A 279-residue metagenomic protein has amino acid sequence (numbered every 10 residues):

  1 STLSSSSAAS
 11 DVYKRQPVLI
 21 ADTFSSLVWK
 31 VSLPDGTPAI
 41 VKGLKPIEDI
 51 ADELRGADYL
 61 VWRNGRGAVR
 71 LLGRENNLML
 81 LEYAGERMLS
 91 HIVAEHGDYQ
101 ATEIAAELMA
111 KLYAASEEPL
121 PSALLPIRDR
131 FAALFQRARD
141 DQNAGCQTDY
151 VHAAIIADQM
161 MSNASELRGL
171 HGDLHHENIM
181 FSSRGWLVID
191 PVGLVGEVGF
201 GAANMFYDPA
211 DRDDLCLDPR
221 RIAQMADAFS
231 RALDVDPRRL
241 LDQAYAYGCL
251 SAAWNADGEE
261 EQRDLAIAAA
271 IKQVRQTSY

Functional and structural regions predicted by a protein language model:
T2-S4, A8-Y13: Short, small-residue-biased leader/transition segments that mark boundaries at the very start of proteins
V18-D22: Protein kinase glycine-rich loop
S25-L33, I40-V41, L71, I155-F200: Active-site acidic catalytic loop and adjacent metal/ATP-binding pocket of ATP-dependent phosphoryl transfer enzymes
T37-L80, R87-L112: A conserved alpha-helical element in kinase catalytic cores
P46, L80-D98, A114-E117, A132-Q142 (+1 more regions): A glycine-centered beta->alpha junction motif in the catalytic cores of kinase/phosphotransferase enzymes
A114-G172, S182, R231: An alpha-helical support segment within catalytic cores of ATP-dependent transferases
A144, S251-Y279: ATP/Mg2+ or Mg2+-diphosphate-binding catalytic cores that bind nucleotide phosphates or diphosphates via glycine-rich
F181-D227, R231-D234, D264-I267, K272 (+1 more regions): Active-site Asp-x-Gly
